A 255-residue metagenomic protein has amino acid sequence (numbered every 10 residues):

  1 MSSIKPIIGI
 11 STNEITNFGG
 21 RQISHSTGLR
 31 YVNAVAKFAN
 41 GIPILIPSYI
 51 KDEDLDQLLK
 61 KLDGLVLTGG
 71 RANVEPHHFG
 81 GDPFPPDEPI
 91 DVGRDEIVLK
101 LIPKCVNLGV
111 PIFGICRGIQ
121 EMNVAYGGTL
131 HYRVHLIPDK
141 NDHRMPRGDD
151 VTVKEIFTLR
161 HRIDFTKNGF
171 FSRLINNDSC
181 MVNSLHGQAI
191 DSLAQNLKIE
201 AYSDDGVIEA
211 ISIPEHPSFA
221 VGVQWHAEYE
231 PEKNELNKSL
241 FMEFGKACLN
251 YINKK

Functional and structural regions predicted by a protein language model:
M1-F113, V124-H131, H135-L174, M181 (+5 more regions): N-terminal beta1-alpha1 cap of cysteine-dependent amidohydrolase-like domains
C116: Conserved G/P- and acidic residue-centered "switch" motifs that form tight phosphate/ATP-binding loops in soluble
I119: The feature captures the ABC ATPase H-loop/switch
V221-Q224: Active-site-proximal beta-strand elements of phosphoester/diester hydrolases
